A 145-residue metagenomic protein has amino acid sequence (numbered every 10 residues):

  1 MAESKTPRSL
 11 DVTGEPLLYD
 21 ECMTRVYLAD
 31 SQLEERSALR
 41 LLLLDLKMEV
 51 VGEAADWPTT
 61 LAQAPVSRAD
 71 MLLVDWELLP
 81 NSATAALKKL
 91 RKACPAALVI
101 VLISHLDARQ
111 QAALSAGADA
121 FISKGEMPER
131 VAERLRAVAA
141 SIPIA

Functional and structural regions predicted by a protein language model:
L33-G52: Two-component/phosphorelay signaling modules centered on CheY-like receiver
E53-M71: Acidic, metal-coordinating helix/loop segments flanking the phosphotransfer/catalytic sites of two-component signaling
P65-S67, L90-A96, A116: Conserved phosphotransfer cores of two-component systems
L72, V99, F121-I122: Two-component signal transduction core modules
L73-L90, L106: Conserved phosphotransfer microenvironments
A96-A108: A short, hydrophobic beta-strand element within the central beta-sheet of small alpha/beta folds
H105-I122: Alpha4 helix (beta4-alpha4-beta5 surface) of REC/receiver domains from two-component response regulators
A108, E126-A139: C-terminal output helix
